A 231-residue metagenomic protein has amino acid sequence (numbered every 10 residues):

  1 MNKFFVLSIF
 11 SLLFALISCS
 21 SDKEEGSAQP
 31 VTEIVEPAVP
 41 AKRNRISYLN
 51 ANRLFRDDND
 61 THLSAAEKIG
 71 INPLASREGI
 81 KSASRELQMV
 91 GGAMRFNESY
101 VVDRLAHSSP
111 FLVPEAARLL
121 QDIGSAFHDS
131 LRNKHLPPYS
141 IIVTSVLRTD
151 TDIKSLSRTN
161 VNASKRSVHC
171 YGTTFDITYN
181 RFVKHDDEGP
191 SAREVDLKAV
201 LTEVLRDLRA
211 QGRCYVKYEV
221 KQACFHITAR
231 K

Functional and structural regions predicted by a protein language model:
N2-F10: Sec-dependent signal peptide recognition, specifically the positively charged N-region followed immediately by
L16-S18: C-terminal motif of bacterial Sec signal peptides marking the signal peptidase cleavage site
D22-L120, G124, D129-L131, T228-K231: Extracytoplasmic cell-surface/polysaccharide-interacting catalytic and binding patches
L112-L119, I123, P137, D152 (+1 more regions): Stable alpha-helical elements in mature extracytoplasmic
I123-K134, L205-G212: Sec/Tat-exported extracytoplasmic proteins
L136-I153: Acidic helix-start/capping segments at beta-turn-to-alpha-helix junctions
D150-K165: Charged, often glycine-rich, active-site loop that binds/positions anionic groups
R166-K231: Catalytic cores and adjacent binding grooves of peptidoglycan-active enzymes
